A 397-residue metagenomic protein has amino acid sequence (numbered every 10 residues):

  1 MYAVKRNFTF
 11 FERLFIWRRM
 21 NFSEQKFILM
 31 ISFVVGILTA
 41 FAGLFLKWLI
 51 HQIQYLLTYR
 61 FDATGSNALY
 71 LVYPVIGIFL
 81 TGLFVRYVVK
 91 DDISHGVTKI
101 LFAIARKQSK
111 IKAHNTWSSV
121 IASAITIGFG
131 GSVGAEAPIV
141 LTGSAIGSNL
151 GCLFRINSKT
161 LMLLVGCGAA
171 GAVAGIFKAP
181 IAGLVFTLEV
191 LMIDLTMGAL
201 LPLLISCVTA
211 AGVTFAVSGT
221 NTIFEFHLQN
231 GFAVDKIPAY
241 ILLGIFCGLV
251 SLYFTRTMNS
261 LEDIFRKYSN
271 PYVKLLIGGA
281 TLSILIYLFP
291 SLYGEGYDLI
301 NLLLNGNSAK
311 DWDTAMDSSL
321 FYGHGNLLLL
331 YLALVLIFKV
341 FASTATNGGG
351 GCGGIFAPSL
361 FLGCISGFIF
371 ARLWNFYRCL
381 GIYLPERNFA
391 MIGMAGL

Functional and structural regions predicted by a protein language model:
M1-L397: Alpha-helical transmembrane segments and immediately membrane-proximal extracytoplasmic
